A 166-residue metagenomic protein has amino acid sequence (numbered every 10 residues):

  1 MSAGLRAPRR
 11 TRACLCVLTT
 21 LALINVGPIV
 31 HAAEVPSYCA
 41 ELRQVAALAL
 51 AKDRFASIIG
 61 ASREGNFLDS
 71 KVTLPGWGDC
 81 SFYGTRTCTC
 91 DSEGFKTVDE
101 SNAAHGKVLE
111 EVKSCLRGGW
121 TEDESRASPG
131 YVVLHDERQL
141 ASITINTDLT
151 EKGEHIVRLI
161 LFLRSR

Functional and structural regions predicted by a protein language model:
M1-R10: N-terminal secretory signal peptides that target proteins for export/translocation
R6, I24, I29-E34: N-terminal Sec-dependent export signals
C14-N25: Bacterial N-terminal signal peptides
V30-T85, A104: N-terminal leader/targeting segments
G60-N66, T121-Q139: Ser/Thr-rich, low-complexity intrinsically disordered terminal regions
G76-G130: Long, charged/polar, surface-exposed segments that mediate recognition or autoinhibition
I143-E154: Short, exposed beta-strand-loop hairpins at the edges of beta-sheets in extracellular/periplasmic proteins
G153-R166: Short, low-complexity, Pro/Ser/Thr/Gly-rich segments in the mature regions of secreted, periplasmic
